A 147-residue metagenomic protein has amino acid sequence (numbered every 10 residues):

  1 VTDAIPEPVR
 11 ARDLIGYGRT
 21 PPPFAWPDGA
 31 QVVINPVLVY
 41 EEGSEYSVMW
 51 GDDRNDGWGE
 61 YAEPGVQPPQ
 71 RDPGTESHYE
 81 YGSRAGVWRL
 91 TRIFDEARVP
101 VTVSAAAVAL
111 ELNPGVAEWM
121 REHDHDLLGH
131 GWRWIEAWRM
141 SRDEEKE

Functional and structural regions predicted by a protein language model:
T2-E147: Catalytic alpha-helical scaffold of carbohydrate-active enzymes acting on polysaccharides/glycoconjugates
